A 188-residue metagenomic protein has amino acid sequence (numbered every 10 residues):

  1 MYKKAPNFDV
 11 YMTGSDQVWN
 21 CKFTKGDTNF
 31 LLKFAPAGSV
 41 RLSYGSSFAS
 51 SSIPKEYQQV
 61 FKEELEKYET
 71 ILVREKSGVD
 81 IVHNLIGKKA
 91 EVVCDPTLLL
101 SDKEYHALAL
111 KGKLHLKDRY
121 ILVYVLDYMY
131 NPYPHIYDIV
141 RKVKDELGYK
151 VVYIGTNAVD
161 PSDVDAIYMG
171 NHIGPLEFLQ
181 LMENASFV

Functional and structural regions predicted by a protein language model:
M1-E63: Aromatic- and Gly/Pro-rich donor/ligand-binding loops that form nucleotide- or phosphate-bearing donor binding pockets
N7, F34-G38, Y105-Y120: Nucleotide-sugar donor-binding and catalytic loop/hinge architecture of NDP-sugar-dependent glycosyltransferases
F8, Y68, A185: An anion/phosphate-binding loop that grips the pyrophosphate of nucleotide cofactors and donors
S43-A49, V82, V125-L126, Y133-G174: Catalytic donor nucleotide-activated moiety binding site of glycosyltransferases and closely related
S50-E56, L98-G112: Acidic anion/phosphate-binding donor-loop and adjacent secondary structure in glycosyltransferase catalytic cores
K62-E66, M182: A conserved, positively charged/aromatic
Y68-E75: A short beta-strand/loop micro-motif in the catalytic core of glycosyltransferases that engages the nucleotide-sugar
A90-L98, D102, T156-V188: Donor nucleotide-activated moiety binding/catalytic core segment of transferases that use nucleotide-activated donors
